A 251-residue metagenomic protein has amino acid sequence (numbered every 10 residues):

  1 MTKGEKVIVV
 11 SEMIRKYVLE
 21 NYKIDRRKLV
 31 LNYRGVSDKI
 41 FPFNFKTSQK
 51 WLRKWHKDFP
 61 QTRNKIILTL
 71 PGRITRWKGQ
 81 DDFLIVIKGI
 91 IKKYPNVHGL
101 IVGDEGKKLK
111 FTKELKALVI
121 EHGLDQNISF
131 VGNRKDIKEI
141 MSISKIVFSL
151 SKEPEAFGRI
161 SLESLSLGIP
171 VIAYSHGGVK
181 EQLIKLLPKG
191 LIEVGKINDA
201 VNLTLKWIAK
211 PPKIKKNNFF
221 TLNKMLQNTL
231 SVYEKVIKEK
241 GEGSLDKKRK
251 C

Functional and structural regions predicted by a protein language model:
G4-L31, V36-I40: A short, active-site helix/loop in glycosyltransferases that binds the activated sugar's phosphate group
V36, P71, H98-K113: Glycosyltransferase donor-sugar binding loop
P42-Q61, L115: A short helix/loop element that forms part of the nucleotide-sugar donor recognition site in Leloir-type
Q61-K78, L84-I87: Conserved donor-binding/catalytic core segment of Leloir-type glycosyltransferases
K107-T112, D125-R134, I140, L191: Active-site donor-binding acidic/aromatic loop of nucleotide-activated sugar and phosphosugar transferases involved
S142-A156, I169: Acidic donor-binding loop of glycosyltransferase active sites
K185-I197, L205-A209: Conserved acidic donor-binding segment of nucleotide-sugar-dependent glycosyltransferases
P211-G241: A charged, aromatic-enriched C-terminal amphipathic alpha-helix characteristic of glycosyltransferases across folds
